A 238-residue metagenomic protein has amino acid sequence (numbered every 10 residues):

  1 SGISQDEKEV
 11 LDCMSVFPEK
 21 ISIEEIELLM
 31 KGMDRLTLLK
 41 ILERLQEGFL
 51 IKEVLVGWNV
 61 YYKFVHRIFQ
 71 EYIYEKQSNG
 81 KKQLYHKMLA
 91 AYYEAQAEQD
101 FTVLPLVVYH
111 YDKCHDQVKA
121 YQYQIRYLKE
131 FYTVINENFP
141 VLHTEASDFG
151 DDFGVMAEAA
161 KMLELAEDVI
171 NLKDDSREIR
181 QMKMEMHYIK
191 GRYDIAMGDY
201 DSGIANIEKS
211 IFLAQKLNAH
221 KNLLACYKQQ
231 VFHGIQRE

Functional and structural regions predicted by a protein language model:
S1-K161: Short secondary-structure boundary elements
L11, L42-L45, L213, L217 (+1 more regions): Generic leucine side-chain signal with a strong bias for well-ordered alpha-helical environments
Q46-E47, I195, I211: Alpha-helix C-terminal capping/helix-coil junction sites
Y72, Y109-C114, L128-E130, T144-V155 (+2 more regions): Tandem amphipathic alpha-helical repeat scaffolds
E94-F101, L165-K183, L213-L223: Flexible helix-coil transition and linker loops at the boundaries of alpha-helical arrays
V107, R126-Y127, A159-V169, G203 (+2 more regions): Tetratricopeptide repeat
T144-D168, L172-D175, R180, D199: Short, Lys/Arg-enriched, disordered terminal segments
A166, H187, G191, G203-N206 (+2 more regions): Small side chains
